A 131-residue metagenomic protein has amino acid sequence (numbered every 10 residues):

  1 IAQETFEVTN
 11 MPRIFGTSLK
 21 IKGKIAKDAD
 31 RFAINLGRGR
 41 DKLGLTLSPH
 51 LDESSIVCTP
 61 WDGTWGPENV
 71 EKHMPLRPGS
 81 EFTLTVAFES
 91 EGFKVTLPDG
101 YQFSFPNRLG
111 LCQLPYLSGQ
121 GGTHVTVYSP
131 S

Functional and structural regions predicted by a protein language model:
I1, N10-R13, I34, L114-S131: Ligand-recognition surfaces built from glycine- and aromatic
I1-C58: Secretory/extracellular carbohydrate-interaction modules and structurally similar beta-sandwich "look-alikes"
P12-I14, R77-G79, G110: Surface-exposed coil/turn segments at beta-strand junctions on protein surfaces, enriched
I21, L84-F103: Carbohydrate-binding surfaces in secreted/extracellular proteins
A26, E81, A87-E89, G122: Short amphipathic alpha-helices and their capping/turn residues within compact interaction modules
A29, K42, W65, G92-V95 (+2 more regions): Short loop/beta submotifs within extracellular cysteine-rich repeat domains
T64-T83: Short, aromatic/His-centered strand-loop micro-motif at the edge of beta-sheets
D99-L114: Short, solvent-exposed beta-strand-to-loop segments that form ligand-recognition rims of beta-rich domains
